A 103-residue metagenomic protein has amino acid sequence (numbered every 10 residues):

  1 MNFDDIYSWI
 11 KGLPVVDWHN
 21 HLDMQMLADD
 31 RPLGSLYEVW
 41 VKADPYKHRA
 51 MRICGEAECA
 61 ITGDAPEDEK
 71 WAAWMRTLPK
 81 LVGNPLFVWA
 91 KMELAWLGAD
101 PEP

Functional and structural regions predicted by a protein language model:
N2-P103: Metal-cofactor-binding active-site regions of metalloenzymes
